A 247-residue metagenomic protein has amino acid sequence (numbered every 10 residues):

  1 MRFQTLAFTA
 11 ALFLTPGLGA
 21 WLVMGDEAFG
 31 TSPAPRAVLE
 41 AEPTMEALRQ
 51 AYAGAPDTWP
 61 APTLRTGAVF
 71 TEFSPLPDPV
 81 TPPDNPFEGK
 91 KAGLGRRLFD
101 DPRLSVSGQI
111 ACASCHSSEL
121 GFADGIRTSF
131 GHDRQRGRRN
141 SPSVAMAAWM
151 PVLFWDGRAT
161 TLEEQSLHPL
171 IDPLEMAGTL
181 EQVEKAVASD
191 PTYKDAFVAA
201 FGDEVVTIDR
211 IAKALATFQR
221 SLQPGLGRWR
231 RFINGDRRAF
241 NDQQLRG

Functional and structural regions predicted by a protein language model:
R2-R246: Periplasmic c-type cytochrome electron-transfer domains
